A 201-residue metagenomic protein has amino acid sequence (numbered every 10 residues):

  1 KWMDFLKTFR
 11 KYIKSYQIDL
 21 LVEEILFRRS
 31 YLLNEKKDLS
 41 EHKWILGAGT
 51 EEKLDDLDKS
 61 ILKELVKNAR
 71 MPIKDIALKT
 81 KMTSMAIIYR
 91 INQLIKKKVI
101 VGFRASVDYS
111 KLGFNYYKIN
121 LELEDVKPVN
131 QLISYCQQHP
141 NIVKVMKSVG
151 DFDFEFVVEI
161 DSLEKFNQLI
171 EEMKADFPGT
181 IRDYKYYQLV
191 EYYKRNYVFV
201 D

Functional and structural regions predicted by a protein language model:
K1-D201: A compositional/biophysical signature of low hydrophobicity enriched in polar/charged and small residues
